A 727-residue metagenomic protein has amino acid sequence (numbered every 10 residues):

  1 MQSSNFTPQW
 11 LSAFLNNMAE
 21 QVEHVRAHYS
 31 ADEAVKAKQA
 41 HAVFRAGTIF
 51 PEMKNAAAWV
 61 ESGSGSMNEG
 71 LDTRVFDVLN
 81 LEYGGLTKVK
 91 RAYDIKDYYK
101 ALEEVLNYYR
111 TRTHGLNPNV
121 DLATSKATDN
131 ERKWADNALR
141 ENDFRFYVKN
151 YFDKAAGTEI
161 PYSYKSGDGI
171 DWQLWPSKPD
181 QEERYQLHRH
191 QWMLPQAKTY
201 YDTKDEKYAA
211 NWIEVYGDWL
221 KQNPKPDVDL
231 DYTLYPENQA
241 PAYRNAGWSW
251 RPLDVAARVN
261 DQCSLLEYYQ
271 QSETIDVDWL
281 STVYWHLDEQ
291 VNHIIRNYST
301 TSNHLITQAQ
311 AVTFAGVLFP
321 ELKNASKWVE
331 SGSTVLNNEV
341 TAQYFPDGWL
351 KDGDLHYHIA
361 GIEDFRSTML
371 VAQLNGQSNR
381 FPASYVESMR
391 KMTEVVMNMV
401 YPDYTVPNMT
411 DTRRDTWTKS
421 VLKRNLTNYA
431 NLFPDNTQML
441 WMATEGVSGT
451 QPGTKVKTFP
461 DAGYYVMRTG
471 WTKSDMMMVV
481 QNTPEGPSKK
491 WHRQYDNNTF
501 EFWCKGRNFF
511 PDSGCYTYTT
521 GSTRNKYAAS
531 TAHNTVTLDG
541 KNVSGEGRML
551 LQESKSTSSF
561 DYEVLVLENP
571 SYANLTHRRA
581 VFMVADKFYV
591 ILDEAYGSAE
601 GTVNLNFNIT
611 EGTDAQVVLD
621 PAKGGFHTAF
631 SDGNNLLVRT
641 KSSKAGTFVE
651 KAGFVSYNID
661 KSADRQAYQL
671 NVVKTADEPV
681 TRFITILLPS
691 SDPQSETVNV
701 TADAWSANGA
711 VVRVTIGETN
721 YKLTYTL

Functional and structural regions predicted by a protein language model:
M1, Y98, T111-G115, K126-K133 (+7 more regions): Short, solvent-exposed loop/edge-beta patches enriched in aromatic
M1-S64, E69, T73, Y164-G169 (+2 more regions): Aromatic-lined, polymer-binding surfaces characteristic of secreted/periplasmic polysaccharide-degrading enzymes
S4, Q9, E61, N68-Y93 (+3 more regions): Acidic/polar, glycine-enriched structural segments that form the non-catalytic walls/loops of the carbohydrate-binding
K36, Y185, R251, L287 (+13 more regions): Active-site-proximal structural scaffolding
M53, D94-Y98, E131, D205 (+1 more regions): Short, solvent-exposed helix-helix connector turns and helix-capping sites enriched in acidic/polar residues
V60, E69, F345, W349-F510 (+2 more regions): Carbohydrate-active enzyme catalytic cores, enriched for enzymes that act on polyanionic acidic polysaccharides
V60-E61, G65-K154: Extreme N-terminal leader/anchor segments
K419, Y516-L727: CBM-like, beta-strand-rich accessory domains located in the C-terminal region of large, secreted polysaccharide-active
